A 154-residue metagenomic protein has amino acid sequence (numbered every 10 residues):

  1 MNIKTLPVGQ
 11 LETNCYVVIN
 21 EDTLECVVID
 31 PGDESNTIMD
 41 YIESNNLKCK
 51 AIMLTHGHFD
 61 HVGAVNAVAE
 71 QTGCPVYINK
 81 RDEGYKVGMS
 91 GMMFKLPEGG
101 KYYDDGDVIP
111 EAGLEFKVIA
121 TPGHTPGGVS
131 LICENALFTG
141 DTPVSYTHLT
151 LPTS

Functional and structural regions predicted by a protein language model:
M1-N45, S130-G140: Conserved beta-strand hairpin/beta-sheet module of binuclear metal-dependent hydrolase folds, prominently
I3, V17, D107-I132: Core dinuclear metal-dependent hydrolase active-site scaffold
L6-V8, G99-K101, I119-P122: Short Gly/Pro-enriched turn/cap motifs at secondary-structure boundaries
C26, D33-E111: Active-site HxH/HxHxD metal-binding segment of metal-dependent hydrolases
M53-H56, T121, T125, T139 (+1 more regions): Ser/Thr-glycine-rich phosphate-binding loops at phosphate-binding pockets of nucleotides, nucleotide cofactors
F59-G63, G127, V144: Short active-site segment of divalent metal-dependent hydrolases/proteases that encodes the spacing between
R81-E83, D107, L114, H124-T125 (+2 more regions): Conserved catalytic scaffold of divalent metal-dependent phosphoesterases
T147-T153: Conserved small/polar residues in nucleotide/adenosyl-binding loops
